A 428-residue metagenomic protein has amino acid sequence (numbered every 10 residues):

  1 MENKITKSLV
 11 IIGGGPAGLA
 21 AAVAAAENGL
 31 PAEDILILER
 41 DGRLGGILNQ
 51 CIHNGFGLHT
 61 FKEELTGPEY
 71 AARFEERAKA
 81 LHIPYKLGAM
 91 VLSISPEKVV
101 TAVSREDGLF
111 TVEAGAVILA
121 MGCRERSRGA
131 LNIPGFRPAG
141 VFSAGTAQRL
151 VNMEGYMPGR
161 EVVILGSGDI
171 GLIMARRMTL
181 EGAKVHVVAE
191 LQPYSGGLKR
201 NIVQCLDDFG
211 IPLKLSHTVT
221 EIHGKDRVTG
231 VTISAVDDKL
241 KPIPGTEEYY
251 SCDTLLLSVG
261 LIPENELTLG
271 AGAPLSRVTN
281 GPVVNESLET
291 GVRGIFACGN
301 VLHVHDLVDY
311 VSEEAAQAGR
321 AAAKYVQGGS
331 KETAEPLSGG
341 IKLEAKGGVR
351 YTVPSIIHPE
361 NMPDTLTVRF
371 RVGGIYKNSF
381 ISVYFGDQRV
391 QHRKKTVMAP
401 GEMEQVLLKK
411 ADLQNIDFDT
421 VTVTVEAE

Functional and structural regions predicted by a protein language model:
M1-I12, P31, A72-E161, D238-G245 (+2 more regions): FAD-binding core/adjacent interface of flavoenzyme oxidoreductases
L9-R73, R77, R149, P158-I202 (+1 more regions): Beta1-alpha1 glycine-rich phosphate/pyrophosphate-binding loop at the start of Rossmann-like nucleotide-binding domains
R73-A102, V112, T179-E266, D364-T396: A Rossmann-like FAD-binding core segment of flavoenzymes
L109-F110, A116-L213, T218-R227, G294-A297 (+1 more regions): Predominantly flavin-linked oxidoreductase catalytic cores and closely associated redox partners
L119, V141-V151, T254-H305: FAD-site-proximal beta/loop scaffold in flavoenzymes
C298-A345: A conserved FAD-binding loop/helix module that cradles the flavin
K331-Y376: Surface beta-strand/loop "capping" patches
I381, L408-E428: Short, aromatic- and glycine-rich surface loops/edge beta-strands on solvent-exposed regions
